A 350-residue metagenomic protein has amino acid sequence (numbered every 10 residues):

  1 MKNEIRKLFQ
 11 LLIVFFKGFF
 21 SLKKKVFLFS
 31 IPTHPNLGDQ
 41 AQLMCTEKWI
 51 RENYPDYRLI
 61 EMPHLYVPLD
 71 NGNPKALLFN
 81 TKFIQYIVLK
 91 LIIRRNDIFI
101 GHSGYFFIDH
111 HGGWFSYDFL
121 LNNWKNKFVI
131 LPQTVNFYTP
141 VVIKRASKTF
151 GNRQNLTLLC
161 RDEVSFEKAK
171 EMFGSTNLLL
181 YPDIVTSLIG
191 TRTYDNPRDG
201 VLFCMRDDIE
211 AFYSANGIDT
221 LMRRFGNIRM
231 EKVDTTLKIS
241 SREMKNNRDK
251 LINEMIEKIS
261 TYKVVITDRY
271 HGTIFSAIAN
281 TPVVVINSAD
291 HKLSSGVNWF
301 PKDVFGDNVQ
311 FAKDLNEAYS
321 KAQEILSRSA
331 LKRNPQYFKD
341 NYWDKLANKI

Functional and structural regions predicted by a protein language model:
M1-I350: Active-site anion-handling motifs in enzyme catalytic cores
